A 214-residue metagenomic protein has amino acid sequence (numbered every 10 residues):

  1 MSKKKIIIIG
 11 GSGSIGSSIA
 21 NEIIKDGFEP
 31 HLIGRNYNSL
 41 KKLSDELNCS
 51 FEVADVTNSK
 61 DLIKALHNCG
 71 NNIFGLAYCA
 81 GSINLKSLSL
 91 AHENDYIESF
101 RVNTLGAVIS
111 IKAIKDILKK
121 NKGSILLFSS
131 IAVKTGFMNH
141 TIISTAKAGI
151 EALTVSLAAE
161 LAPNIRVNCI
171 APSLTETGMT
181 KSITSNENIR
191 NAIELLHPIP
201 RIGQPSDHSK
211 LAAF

Functional and structural regions predicted by a protein language model:
S12-G13: Conserved glycine-rich cofactor-binding loop
S87-L88, D95-F100, I189-I193: Substrate-binding pocket helix/loop in short-chain dehydrogenase/reductase
A91, G136-S144, S156: Active-site loop-to-helix junction immediately N-terminal to the catalytic Tyr of the SDR YXXXK motif in Rossmann-fold
I111, A146: Active-site helix of classical SDR
D116, A158-P163: Alpha-helical segment proximal to the catalytic Tyr-Lys
S130: Residue(s) in the substrate-gating loop at a strand-loop-helix junction that position the organic substrate next
C169, N191-F214: C-terminal helical subdomain
